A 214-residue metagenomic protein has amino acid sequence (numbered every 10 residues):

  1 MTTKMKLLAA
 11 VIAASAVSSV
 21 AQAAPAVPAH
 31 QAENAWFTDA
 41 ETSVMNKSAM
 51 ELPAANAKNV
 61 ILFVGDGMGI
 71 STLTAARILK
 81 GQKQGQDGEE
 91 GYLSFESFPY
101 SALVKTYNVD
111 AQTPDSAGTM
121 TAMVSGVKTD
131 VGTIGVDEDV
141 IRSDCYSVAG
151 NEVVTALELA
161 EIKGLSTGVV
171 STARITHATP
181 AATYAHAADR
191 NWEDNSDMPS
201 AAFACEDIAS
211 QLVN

Functional and structural regions predicted by a protein language model:
M1-A23: Gram-negative bacterial Sec-dependent N-terminal signal peptides
A24-N214: N-terminal catalytic scaffold of extracellular/periplasmic and nuclease hydrolases that process anionic headgroups
